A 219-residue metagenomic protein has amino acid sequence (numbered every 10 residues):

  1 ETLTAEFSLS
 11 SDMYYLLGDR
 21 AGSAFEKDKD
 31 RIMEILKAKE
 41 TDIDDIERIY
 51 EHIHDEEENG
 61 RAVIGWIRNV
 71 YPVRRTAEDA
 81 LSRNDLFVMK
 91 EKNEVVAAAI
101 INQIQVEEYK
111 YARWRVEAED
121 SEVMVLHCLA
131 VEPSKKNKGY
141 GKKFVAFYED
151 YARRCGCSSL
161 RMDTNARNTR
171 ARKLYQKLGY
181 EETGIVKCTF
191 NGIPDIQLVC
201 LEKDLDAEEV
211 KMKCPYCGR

Functional and structural regions predicted by a protein language model:
L16, A118-E119, S158, N165-N168 (+2 more regions): C-terminal "cap" of GNAT-fold acetyltransferases
E34-R48: A short beta-loop-alpha structural element at the N-terminal edge of CoA-dependent acyl/N-acetyltransferase catalytic
D55-T76: Conserved GNAT-fold acetyl-CoA-binding loop/helix
R75-V88, I104-E108, V125: A short helix-loop-beta-strand connector motif used in the catalytic cores of GNAT acetyltransferases and, in some
D85-A99: Conserved beta-hairpin
I100-C128, K136, T189-P194: Conserved acyl-donor/pantetheine-binding loop and adjacent beta-alpha core of acyl/acetyltransferases and related
V131, N137-D150, K173, K177: Conserved acetyl-CoA-binding loop-helix of GNAT-fold acetyltransferases
V145, A152-D163: Conserved GNAT acetyl-CoA-binding A-motif
